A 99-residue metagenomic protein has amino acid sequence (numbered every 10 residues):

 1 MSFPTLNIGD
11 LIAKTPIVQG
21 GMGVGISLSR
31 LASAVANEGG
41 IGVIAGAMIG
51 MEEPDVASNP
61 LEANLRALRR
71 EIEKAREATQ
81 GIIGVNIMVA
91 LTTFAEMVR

Functional and structural regions predicted by a protein language model:
M1-R99: Active-site entrance/lid segments in N-terminal catalytic domains of soluble metabolic enzymes
